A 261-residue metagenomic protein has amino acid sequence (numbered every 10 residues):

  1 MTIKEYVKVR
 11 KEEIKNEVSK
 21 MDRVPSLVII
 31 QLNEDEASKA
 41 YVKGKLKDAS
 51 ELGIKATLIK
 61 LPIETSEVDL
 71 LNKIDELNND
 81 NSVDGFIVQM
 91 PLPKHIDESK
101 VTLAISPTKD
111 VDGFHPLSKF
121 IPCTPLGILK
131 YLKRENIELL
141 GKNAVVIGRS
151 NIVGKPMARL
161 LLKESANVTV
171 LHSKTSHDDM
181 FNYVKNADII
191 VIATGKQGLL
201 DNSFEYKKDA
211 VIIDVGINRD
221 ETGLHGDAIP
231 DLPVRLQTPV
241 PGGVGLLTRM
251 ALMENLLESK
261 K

Functional and structural regions predicted by a protein language model:
M1-R23: Positively charged, low-complexity intrinsically disordered leader regions
K8, S19, G85-L139, N143 (+2 more regions): Anion-binding alpha/beta catalytic cores of soluble intermediary-metabolism enzymes, centered on
V24-E34: Short beta-strand segments enriched in small/hydrophobic residues
E34-L46, P122-V211, D220-A228, L232-V234: Glycine-rich phosphate/diphosphate-binding loop of Rossmann-like nucleotide-binding domains
A49-I63, V168-L171: Short beta-strand elements in bilobed, periplasmic/extracellular small-molecule ligand-binding domains
D69-D80: Short, well-structured alpha-helical segments in soluble
M90, T194, V215-G216: Glycine-rich, N-terminal phosphate-binding loop of Rossmann-like dinucleotide-binding domains
S99-D112, I213-K261: Rossmann-fold NAD(P)-binding glycine/threonine-rich loop
